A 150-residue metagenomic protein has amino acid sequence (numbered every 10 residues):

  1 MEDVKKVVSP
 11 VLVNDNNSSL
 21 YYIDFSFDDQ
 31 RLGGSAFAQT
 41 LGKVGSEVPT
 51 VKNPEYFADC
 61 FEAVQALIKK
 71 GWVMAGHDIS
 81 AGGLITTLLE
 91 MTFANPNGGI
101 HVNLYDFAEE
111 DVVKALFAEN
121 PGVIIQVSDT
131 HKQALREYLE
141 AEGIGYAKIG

Functional and structural regions predicted by a protein language model:
M1-K52, Q65-I68, P121-I124, S128-H131: Mobile "lid/hinge" segments at catalytic clefts and subdomain interfaces of large enzymes
V11-D15, Y22, S26-G42, A58-F61 (+2 more regions): Flexible glycine/proline-rich, aromatic-decorated loop/lid segments
S46-P49, I68-G150: Glycine-/charge-enriched secondary-structure boundary and capping motifs
V51-D59: Short, motif-level signal for alpha-helix interfacial/capping segments enriched in acidic residues and aromatics/proline
